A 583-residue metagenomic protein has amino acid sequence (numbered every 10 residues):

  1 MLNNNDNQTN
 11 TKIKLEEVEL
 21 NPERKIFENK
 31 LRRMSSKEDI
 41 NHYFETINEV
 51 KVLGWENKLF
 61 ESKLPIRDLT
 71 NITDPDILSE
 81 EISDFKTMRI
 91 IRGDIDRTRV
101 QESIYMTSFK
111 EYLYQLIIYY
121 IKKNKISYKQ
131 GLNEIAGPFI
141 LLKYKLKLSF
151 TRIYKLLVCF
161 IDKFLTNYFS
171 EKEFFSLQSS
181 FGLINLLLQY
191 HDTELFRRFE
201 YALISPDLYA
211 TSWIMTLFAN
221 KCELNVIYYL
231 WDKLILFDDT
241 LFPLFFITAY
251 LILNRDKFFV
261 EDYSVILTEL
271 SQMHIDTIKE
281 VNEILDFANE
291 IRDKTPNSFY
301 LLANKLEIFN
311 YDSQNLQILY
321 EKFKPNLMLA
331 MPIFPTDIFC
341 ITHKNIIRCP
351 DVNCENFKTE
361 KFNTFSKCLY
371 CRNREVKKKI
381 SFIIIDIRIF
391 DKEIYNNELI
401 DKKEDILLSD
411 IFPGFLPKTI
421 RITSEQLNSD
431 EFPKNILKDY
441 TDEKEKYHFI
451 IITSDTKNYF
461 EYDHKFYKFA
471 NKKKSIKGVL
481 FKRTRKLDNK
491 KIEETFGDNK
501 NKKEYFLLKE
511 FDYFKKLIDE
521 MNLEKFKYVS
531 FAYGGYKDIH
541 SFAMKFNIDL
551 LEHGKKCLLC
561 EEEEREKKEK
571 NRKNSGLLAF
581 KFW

Functional and structural regions predicted by a protein language model:
M1-K125, A136, I140-K143, S313-E321 (+3 more regions): N-terminal transition regions in large eukaryotic proteins
E45, W55-E56, R92, D96 (+18 more regions): Amphipathic alpha-helical interaction motifs in eukaryotic regulatory proteins
E49, S108-Y112, Q130-E134, L148-K155 (+2 more regions): Residues within HEAT/ARM-like alpha-solenoid scaffolds
I77-L113, I153, L157-T211: Alpha-helical cores of eukaryotic small-GTPase signaling modules
S83-I126, N133-E134, Y459-F469, K474-D498 (+2 more regions): Long, hydrophobic/aromatic-enriched structural stretches that serve as scaffold segments
L177, H191-I291: Alpha-helical bundle/repeat cores within regulatory domains of eukaryotic proteins
F245-I380: C-terminal regulatory/linker segments that are acidic, Ser/Thr- and Pro-rich and often disordered or coiled-coil
N326, I333, I338-K367, K377-I383 (+1 more regions): Rhodanese-like catalytic fold shared by cysteine-dependent sulfurtransferases and DSP/PTP-type phosphatases
